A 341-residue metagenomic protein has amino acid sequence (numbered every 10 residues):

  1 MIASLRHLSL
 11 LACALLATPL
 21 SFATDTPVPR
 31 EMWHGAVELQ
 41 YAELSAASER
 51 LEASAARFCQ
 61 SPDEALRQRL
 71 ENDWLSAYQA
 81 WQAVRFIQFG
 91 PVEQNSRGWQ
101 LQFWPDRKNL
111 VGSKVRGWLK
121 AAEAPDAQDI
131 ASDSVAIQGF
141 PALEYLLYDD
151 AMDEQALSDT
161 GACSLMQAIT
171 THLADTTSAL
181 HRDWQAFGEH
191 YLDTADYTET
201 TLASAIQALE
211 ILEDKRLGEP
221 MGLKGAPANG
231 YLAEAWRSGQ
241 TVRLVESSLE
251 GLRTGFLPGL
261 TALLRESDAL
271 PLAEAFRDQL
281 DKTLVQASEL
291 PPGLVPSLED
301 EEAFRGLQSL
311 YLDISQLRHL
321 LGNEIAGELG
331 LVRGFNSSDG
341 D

Functional and structural regions predicted by a protein language model:
M1-S9: Bacterial N-terminal signal peptides that target proteins for export
L10-L16: Hydrophobic helical h-region of N-terminal Sec-dependent signal peptides in bacterial secretory/periplasmic proteins
A17-S21: N-terminal signal peptide c-region/cleavage motif recognized by signal peptidases
T24-D341: Mature extracytoplasmic or organellar-lumen-exposed domains after removal of signal/transit peptides
